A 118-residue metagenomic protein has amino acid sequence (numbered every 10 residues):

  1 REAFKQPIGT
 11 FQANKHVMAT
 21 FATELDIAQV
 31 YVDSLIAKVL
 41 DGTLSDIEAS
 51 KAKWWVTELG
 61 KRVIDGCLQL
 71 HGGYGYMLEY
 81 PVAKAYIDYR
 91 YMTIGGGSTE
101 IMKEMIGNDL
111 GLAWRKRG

Functional and structural regions predicted by a protein language model:
R1-G118: Alpha-helical interface subdomain recognition
